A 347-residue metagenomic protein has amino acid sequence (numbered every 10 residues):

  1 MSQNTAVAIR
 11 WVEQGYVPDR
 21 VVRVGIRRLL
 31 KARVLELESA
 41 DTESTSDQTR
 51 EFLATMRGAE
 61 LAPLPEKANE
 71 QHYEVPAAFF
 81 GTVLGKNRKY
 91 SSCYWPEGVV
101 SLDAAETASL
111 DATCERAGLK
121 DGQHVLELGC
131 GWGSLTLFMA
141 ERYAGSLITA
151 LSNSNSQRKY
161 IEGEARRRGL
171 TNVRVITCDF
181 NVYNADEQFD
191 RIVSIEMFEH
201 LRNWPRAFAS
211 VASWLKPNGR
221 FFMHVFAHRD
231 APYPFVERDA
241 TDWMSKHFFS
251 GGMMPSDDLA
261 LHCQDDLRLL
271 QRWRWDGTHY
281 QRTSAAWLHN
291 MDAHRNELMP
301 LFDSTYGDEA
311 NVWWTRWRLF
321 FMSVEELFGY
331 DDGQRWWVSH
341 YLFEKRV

Functional and structural regions predicted by a protein language model:
R33-R116, K120: Conserved Class I S-adenosyl-L-methionine-dependent methyltransferase catalytic core
G122-G131: Conserved class I S-adenosyl-L-methionine
W132-A144: Conserved SAM-binding loop of SAM-dependent methyltransferases across substrates and taxa, primarily the Class I
L147-S152: Conserved SAM-binding motif I beta-strand of class I
R167-V182: Conserved SAM-binding strand-loop segment of SAM-dependent methyltransferases
N181-I192: A short acidic, Gly/Pro-enriched loop at the edge of an enzyme's catalytic core that lines a small-molecule cofactor
P205-R220: A short glycine-rich, Lys/Arg-flanked "PGG" loop and its adjoining helix->strand segment in the class I
A227, Y233-V338, E344-V347: Substrate-binding/catalytic lobe of Class I Rossmann-like enzymes that use SAM or dcSAM, i.e., the mid-to-C-terminal
